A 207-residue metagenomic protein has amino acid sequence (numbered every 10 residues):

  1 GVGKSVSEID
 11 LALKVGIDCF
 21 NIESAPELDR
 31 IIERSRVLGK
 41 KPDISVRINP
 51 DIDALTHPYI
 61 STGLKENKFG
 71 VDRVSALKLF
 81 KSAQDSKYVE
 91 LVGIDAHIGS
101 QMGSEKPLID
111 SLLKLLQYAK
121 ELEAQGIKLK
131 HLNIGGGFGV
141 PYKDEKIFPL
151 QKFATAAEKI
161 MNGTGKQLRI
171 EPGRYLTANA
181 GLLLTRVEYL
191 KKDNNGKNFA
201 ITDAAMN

Functional and structural regions predicted by a protein language model:
G1-H131, A156, L190, I201: Active-site-proximal beta-alpha core segment in soluble small-molecule metabolic enzymes
S100-N207: C-terminal active-site-proximal or functional interface alpha/beta core segments in diverse enzymes
